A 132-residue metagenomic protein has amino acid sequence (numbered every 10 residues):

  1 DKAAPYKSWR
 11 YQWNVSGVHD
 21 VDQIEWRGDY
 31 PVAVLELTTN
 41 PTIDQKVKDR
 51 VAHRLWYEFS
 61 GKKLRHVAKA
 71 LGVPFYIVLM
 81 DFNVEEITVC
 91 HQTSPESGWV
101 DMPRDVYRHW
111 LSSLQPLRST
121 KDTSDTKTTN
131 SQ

Functional and structural regions predicted by a protein language model:
D1-D29: Active-site metal-binding core of divalent-cation-utilizing nuclease and nuclease-like domains
S16-H19, Y30, L55-H66: Short, well-structured alpha-helical interface segments that form or flank functional binding sites
V21-E25, D29-Q45: Conserved catalytic cores of phosphodiester-cleaving nucleases, focusing on short active-site segments
I24, T42, K46, S124-K127 (+1 more regions): Intrinsic disorder/low-complexity detector
L35-T38, Y57, V78-M80: Short His-Asn-centered micro-motif
P41-K63: Mg2+/Mn2+-dependent nuclease catalytic core
K62-C90: Nucleic-acid nuclease catalytic cores
D81-S131: Domain-level recognition of nuclease-like catalytic cores that cleave nucleotide substrates
